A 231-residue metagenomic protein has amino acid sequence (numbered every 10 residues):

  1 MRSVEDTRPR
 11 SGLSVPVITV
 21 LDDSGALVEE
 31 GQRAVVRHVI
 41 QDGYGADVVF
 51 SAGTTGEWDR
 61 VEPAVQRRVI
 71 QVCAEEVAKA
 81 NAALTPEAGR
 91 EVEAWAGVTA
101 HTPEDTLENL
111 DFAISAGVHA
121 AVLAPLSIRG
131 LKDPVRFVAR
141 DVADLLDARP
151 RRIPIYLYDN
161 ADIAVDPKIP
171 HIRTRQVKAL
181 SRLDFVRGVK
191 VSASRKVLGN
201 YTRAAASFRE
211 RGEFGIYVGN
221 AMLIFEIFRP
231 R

Functional and structural regions predicted by a protein language model:
M1-H171: Active-site beta->alpha loop and helix N-cap motifs at the rims of alpha/beta catalytic domains
L146-R231: Catalytic alpha/beta core domains of metabolic enzymes, predominantly
